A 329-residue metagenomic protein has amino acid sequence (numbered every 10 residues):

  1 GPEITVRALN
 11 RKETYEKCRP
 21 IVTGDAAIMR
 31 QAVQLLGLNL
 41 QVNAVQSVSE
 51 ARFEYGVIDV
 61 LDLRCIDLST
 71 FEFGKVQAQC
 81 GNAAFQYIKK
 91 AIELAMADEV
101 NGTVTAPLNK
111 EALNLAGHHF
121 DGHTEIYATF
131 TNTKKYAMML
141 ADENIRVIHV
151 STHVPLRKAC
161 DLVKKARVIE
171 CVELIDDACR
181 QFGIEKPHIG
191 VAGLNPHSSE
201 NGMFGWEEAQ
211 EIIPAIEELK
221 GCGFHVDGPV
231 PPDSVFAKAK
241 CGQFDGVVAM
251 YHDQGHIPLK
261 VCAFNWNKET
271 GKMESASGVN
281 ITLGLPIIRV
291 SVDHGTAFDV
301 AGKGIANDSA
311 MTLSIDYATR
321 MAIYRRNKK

Functional and structural regions predicted by a protein language model:
G1-H123, A166-G190, L194-M250, Q254-N280 (+2 more regions): Contiguous, glycine/small-aliphatic-enriched amphipathic segments in soluble metabolic enzymes
V48-S49, A128, Y136-M139, R180-Q181: A generic local secondary-structure boundary/capping motif
F130-I145, L283-T296: Short, flexible loop segments at boundaries between secondary-structure elements
L140-I169: Ligand-binding beta-strand-loop-alpha-helix segment within the catalytic cores of soluble metabolic enzymes
